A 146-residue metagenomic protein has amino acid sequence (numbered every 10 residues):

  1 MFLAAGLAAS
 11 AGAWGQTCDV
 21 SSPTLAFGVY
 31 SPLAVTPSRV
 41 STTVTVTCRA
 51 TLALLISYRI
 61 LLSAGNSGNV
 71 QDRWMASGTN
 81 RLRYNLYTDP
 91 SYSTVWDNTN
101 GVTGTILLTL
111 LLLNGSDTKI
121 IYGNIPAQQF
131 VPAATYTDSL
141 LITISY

Functional and structural regions predicted by a protein language model:
M1-A9: Bacterial N-terminal signal peptides
A13-S77, L107-Y146: N-terminal small/polar-rich segments of proteins
L61-G65, N85-D89, D97: Predominantly extracellular/luminal cell-surface or secreted proteins
D72-Y92: A surface/secretory-pathway sequence property marking extracellular, secreted, or lumenal proteins enriched
S91-N114: Extracellular beta-sheet repeat scaffolds used for adhesion and glycan interaction
